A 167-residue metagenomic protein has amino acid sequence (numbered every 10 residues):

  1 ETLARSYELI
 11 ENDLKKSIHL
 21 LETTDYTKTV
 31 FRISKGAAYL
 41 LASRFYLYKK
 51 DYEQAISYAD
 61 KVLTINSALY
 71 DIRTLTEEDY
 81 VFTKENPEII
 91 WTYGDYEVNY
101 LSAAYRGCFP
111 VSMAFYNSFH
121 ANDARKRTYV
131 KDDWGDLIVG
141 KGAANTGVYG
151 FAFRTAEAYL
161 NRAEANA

Functional and structural regions predicted by a protein language model:
E1, L41, A165-A167: Short, intrinsically disordered, charge-balanced linker/junction segments flanking boundaries in proteins
E1-K28, E85-N86, I90-W91, D95-E97: Aromatic-anchored glycine-rich loop motif in surface-exposed flexible loops
L3, K28-F31, K35, V148 (+1 more regions): Residues that mark the junctions of alpha-helical repeat units in TPR/alpha-solenoid scaffolds
Y7, E11-L14, K35, Y39 (+1 more regions): Extracytoplasmic/secreted envelope proteins and their assembly/folding machinery, especially bacterial periplasmic
Y7, I56-T155: Hydrophobic-face positions in mid-chain alpha helices that act as interaction patches
